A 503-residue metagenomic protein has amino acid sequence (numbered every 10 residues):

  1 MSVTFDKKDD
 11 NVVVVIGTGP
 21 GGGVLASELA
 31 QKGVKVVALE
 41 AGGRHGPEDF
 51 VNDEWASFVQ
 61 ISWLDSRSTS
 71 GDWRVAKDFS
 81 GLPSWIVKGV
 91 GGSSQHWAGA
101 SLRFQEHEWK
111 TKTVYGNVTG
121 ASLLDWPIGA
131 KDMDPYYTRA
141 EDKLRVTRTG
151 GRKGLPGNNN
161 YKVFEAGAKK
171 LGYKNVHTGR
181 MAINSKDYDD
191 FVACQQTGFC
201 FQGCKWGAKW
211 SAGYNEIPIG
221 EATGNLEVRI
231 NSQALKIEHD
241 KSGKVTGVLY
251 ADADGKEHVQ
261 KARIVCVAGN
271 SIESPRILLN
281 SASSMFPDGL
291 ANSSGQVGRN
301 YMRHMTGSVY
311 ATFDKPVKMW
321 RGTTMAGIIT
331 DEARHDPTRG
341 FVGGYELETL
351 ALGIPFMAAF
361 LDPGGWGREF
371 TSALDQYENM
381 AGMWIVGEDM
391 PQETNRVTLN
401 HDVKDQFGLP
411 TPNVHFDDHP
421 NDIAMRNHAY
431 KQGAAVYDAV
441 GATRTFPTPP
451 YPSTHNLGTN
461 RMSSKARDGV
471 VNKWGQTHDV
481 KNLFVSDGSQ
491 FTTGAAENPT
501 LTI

Functional and structural regions predicted by a protein language model:
F5-G21: Beta1/beta-strand and adjacent pyrophosphate-binding region of the FAD-binding site in flavoprotein oxidoreductases
V13-V15, V36, V265, L483: Conserved hydrophobic helix-helix packing surfaces used for dimerization/oligomerization
G17-G19, A41, G488: Glycine-rich Rossmann-fold phosphate-binding loop(s) that bind the pyrophosphate of adenine dinucleotide cofactors
E28-Q31, K35, G42-E54, T223 (+4 more regions): Glycine-rich loop(s) and the adjacent beta-strand/alpha-helix scaffold that form part
S57-K153, D314, V386, E393 (+1 more regions): Redox-cofactor-proximal catalytic regions of oxidoreductases
S62-W63, A76-K77, T113-A234: Conserved redox-cofactor binding core of oxidoreductases
D78-W85, V90-S93, W126-P127, S294-P412 (+5 more regions): FAD cofactor-binding and catalytic pocket of flavoenzymes
G179, A193-C200, L235-E238, N379-D389 (+3 more regions): A glycine-rich dinucleotide-binding beta-alpha-beta segment and adjacent secondary-structure elements that constitute
